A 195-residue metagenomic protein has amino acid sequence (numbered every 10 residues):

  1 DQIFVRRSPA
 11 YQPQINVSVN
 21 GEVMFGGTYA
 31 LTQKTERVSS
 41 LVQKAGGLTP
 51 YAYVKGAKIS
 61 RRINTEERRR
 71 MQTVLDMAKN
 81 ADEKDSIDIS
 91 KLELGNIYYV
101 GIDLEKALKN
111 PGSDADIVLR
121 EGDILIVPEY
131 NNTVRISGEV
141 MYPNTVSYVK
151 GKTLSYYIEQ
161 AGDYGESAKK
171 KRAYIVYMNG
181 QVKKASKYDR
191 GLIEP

Functional and structural regions predicted by a protein language model:
D1-P195: Ser/Thr/Pro/Gly-biased, low-complexity, turn-/loop-rich segments that often occur immediately after N-terminal
